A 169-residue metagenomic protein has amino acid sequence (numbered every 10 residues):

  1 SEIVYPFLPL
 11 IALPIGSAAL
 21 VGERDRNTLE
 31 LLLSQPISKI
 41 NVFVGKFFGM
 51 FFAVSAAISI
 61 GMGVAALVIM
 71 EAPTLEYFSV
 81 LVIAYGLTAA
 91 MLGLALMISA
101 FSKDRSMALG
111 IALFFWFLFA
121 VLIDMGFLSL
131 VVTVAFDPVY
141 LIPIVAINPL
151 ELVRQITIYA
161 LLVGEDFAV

Functional and structural regions predicted by a protein language model:
E2-G22: Long, hydrophobic alpha-helical segments
E2-V4, G49-S106: Secretory targeting signals
P9-G16, G93-L94, I123, P149: Hydrophobic/aromatic residues in alpha-helical transmembrane segments
A19-F51: Helix-loop-helix units of permease transmembrane domains in multi-pass membrane transporters, especially ABC
E23, L67-L75, F101-R105, M125 (+3 more regions): Membrane-interface elements of multi-pass transporters and channels
L75-V82, I111, A135-I142: Non-cytosolic membrane-interface motifs at loop->transmembrane helix junctions
G86-T133: A structural motif at transmembrane helix-loop-helix junctions in multipass membrane proteins
V121-V169: Terminal transmembrane helical anchor/hairpin motif
